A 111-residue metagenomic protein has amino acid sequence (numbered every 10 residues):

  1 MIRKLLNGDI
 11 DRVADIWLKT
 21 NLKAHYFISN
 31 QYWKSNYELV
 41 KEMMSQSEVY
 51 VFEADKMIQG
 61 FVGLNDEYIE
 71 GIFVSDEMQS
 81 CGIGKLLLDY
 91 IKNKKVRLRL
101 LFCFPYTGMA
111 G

Functional and structural regions predicted by a protein language model:
M1-D15: A short beta-loop-alpha structural element at the N-terminal edge of CoA-dependent acyl/N-acetyltransferase catalytic
L18-K41: Conserved GNAT-fold acetyl-CoA-binding loop/helix
E38-V51, Y68: A short helix-loop-beta-strand connector motif used in the catalytic cores of GNAT acetyltransferases and, in some
E48-G60: Conserved beta-hairpin
V62-E67: A conserved beta-strand-loop-helix scaffold within acyl/acetyltransferase catalytic domains
E70, S75-Q79, L101-C103: Residue-level recognition of the GNAT/N-acetyltransferase active site
V74, S80-N93: Conserved acetyl-CoA-binding loop-helix of GNAT-fold acetyltransferases
N93-T107: Conserved GNAT acetyl-CoA-binding A-motif
